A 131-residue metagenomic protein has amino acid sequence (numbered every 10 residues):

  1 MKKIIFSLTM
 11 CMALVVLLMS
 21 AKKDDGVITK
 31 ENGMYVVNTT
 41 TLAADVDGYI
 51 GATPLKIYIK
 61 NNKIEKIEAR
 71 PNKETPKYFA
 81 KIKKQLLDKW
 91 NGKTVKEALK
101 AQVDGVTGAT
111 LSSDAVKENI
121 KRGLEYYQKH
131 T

Functional and structural regions predicted by a protein language model:
K2-F6, L18-T131: Flexible, solvent-exposed loop/hinge segments and secondary-structure transition points
T9-V16: Bacterial N-terminal signal peptides
